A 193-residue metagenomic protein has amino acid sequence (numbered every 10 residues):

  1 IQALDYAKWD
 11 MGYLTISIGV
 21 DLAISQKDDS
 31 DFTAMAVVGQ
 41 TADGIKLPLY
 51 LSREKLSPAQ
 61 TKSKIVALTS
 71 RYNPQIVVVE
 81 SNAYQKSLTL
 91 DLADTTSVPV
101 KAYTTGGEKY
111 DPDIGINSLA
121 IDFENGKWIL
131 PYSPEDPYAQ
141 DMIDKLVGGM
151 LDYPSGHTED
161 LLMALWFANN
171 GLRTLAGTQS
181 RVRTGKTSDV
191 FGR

Functional and structural regions predicted by a protein language model:
I1-L22: ATPase catalytic-site recognition across NTP-hydrolyzing enzymes
I1-Q2, E80, P131-D136, L161-W166 (+1 more regions): Short coil/turn segments at secondary-structure boundaries
A3-D5, A168-R193: Acidic two-metal-ion nuclease catalytic site recognized across multiple nuclease folds, prominently DnaQ/RNase D-T
I18-G19, V37, V78, M163: Structured core elements
V20-T33: An active-site-proximal beta-strand-loop segment
D29, R71-P74, W128-I129, E159 (+1 more regions): Intrinsically disordered or highly flexible coil/loop and linker segments, enriched in small and charged/polar residues
A34-A36, T41-Y153: Mg2+-dependent endonuclease catalytic cores in nucleic-acid-processing enzymes, primarily RNase H-like
G148-R181: Acidic, Mg2+-coordinating catalytic module of metal-dependent nucleases/exonucleases that use a two-metal-ion mechanism
